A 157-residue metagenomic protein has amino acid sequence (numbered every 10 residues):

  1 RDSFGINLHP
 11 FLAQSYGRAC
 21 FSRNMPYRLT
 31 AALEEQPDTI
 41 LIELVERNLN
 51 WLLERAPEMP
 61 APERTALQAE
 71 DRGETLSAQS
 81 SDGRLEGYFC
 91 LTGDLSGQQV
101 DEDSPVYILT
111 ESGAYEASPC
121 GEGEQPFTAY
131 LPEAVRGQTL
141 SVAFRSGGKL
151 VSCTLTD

Functional and structural regions predicted by a protein language model:
R1-D157: Extracellular glycan-modifying ectodomains
